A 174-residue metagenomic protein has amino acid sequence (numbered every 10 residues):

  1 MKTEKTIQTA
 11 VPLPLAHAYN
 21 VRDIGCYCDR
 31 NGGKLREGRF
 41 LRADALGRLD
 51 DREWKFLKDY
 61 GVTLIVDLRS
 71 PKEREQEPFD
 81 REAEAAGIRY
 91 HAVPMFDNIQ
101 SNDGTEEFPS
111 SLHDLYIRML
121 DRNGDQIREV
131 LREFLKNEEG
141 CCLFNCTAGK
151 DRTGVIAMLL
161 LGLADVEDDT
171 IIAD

Functional and structural regions predicted by a protein language model:
M1-L143, V155-D174: Cys-dependent protein tyrosine phosphatase-like superfamily
A148, R152-T153: Ser/Thr-glycine-rich phosphate-binding loops at phosphate-binding pockets of nucleotides, nucleotide cofactors
